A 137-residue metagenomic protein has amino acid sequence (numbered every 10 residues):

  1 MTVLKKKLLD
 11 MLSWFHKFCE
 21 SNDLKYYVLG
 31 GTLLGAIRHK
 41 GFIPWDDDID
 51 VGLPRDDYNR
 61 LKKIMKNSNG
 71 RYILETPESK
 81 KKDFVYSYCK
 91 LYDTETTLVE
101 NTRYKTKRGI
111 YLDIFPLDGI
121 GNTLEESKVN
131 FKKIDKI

Functional and structural regions predicted by a protein language model:
M1-E20, M65-N122, I137: Conserved catalytic core of two-metal-ion nucleotidyltransferases
M1-K7, I43-D50: The substrate-binding groove and active-site-proximal loops of carbohydrate-active enzymes, especially glycoside
L8, L29-G30, H39, L61-N67: Unusually extended, aromatic-enriched hydrophobic runs near protein termini
H16-I49, Y58: Active-site nucleotide-donor binding segment shared across nucleotidyl transfer reactions
L34-G35, G41, D47, P54-N59 (+1 more regions): A surface-exposed partner-binding patch
G35-R38, R60-K62, G121-E126: Short catalytic/ligand-binding loop motif for oxyanion handling, primarily in non-cytosolic enzymes, centered on
K128-I137: Alpha-helical membrane-targeting segments
